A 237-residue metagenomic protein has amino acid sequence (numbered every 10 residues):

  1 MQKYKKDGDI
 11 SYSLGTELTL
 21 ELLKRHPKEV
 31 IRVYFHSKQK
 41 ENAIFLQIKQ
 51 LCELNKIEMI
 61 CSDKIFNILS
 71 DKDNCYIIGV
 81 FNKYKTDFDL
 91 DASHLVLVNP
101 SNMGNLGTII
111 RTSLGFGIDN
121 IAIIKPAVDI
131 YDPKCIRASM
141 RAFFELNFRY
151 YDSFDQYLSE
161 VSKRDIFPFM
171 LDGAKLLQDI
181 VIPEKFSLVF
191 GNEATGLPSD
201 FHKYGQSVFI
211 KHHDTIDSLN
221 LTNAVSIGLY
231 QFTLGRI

Functional and structural regions predicted by a protein language model:
M1-M103: Arg/Lys-rich RNA-binding interfaces used to dock onto structured RNA substrates
S13, E58-D63, L146-Q156, V208: Short acidic-hydrophobic, aromatic-tinged amphipathic segments that line or gate anion-handling sites
G15, S101-I109, L219-N223: Amphipathic alpha-helical repeat scaffolds
I31, F35, D87-G173: RNA substrate-binding interface of SAM-dependent RNA methyltransferases
I44-F45, L69, D132, Y157 (+2 more regions): Short, charged, surface-exposed secondary-structure boundary motifs
S62-D63, V98, I124-K125, N147 (+1 more regions): Short beta->alpha connector loops at strand-helix junctions that form conserved, small/polar/Pro-enriched
G79, T112-F116, I130-F144, F201-I237: Structured adenosyl-cofactor binding patch, chiefly the S-adenosyl-L-methionine
F169-D217: Active-site/ligand-binding-proximal alpha/beta "capping" segment
